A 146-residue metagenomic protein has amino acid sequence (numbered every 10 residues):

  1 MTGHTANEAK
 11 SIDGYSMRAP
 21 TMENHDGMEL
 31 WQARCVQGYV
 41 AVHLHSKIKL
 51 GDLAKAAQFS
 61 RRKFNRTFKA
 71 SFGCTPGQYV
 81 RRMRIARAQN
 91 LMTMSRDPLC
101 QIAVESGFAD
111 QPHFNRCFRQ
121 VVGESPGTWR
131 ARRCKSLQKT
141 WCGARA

Functional and structural regions predicted by a protein language model:
M1-V42, S46, G51-A57, A70-T75: Short, Lys/Arg-enriched, Trp-marked, Pro/Gly-tolerant hinge/linker segments that flank
E8, K47, T93, N115-C117: Alpha-helical and His/Cys-centered functional microenvironments
W31, R62-F64, M83, E124: Catalytic cores of transferase enzymes with a strong primary signal for eukaryotic protein kinases
R34, G38-G51, F59, A70-A109 (+1 more regions): Terminal helix-turn-helix DNA-binding modules in bacterial transcription factors
D52, A57-Q58, R62, V121 (+2 more regions): Extended, non-catalytic scaffold segments that flank or surround catalytic motifs
F64, F68, H113-F114, F118: Short hydrophobic/aromatic patch on the recognition helix
G73, G107, F118-R119, G123-P126: Conserved phosphate-binding and hydrolysis motifs of nucleotide-dependent enzymes
P112, T128-A131: Conserved catalytic-core motifs of GNAT/GCN5-like acyltransferases
